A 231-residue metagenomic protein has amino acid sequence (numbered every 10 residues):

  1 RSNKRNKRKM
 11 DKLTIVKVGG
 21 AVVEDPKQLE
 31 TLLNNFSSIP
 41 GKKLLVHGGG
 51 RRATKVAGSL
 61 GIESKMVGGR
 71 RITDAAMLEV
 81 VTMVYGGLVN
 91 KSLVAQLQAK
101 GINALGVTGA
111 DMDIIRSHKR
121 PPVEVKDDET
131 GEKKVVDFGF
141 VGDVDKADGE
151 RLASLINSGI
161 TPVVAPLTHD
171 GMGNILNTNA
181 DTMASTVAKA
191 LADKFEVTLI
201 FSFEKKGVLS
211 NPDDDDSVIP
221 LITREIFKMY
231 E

Functional and structural regions predicted by a protein language model:
R5-E231: Nucleotide/pyrophosphate-binding catalytic subdomain
